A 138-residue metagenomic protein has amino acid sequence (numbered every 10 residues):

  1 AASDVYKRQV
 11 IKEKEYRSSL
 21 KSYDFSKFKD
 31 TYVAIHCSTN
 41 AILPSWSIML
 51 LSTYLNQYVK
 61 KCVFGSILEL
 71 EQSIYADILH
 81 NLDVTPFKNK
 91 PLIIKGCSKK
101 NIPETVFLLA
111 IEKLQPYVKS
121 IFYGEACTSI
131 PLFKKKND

Functional and structural regions predicted by a protein language model:
A1-Y6: Short, small-residue-biased leader/transition segments that mark boundaries at the very start of proteins
R8-I11, Y16-N56, K60: Short, well-structured hydrophobic secondary-structure segments
E13-E15, E69-E71, E112, E125: Glutamate identity and glutamate-enriched acidic tracts
Y32-S38, V63-G65, P91-C97: Short glycine-rich or small-residue beta-strand-to-loop segments that form or flank ligand, phosphate, metal/Fe-S
N40-I42, E69, N101: A short acidic, glycine/proline-enriched capping/turn motif at secondary-structure boundaries, especially helix N-cap
S47-P86, A126-T128: Long, charge-dense
A76-N137: Helix-rich interaction surfaces within compact, conserved domain-sized segments that mediate assembly or partner
